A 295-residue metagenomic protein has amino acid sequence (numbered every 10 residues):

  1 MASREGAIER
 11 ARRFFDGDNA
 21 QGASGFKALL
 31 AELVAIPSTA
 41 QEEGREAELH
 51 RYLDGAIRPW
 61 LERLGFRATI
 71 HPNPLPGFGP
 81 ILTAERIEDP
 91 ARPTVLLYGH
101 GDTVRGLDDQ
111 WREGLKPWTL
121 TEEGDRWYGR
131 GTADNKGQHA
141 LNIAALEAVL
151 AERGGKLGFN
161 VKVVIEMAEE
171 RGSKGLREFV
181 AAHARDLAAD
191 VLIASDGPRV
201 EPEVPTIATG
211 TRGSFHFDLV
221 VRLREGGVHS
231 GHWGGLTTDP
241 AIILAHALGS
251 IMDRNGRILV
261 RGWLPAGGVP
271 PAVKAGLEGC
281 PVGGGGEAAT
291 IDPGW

Functional and structural regions predicted by a protein language model:
A2-T132, A151-F159: Acidic/His- and Gly-rich active-site-bordering loop/insert found across diverse amide/peptide-bond hydrolases
N19, L61, G65, L150 (+3 more regions): Structural signal for hydrophobic packing residues in well-ordered secondary-structure cores of soluble enzyme domains
A31, R58, A140-I143, E147 (+2 more regions): Predominant activation on well-ordered alpha-helical scaffold segments within soluble catalytic domains
R126, G131-G210, L277: Acidic/histidine-rich catalytic neighborhood of metal-dependent amide-processing enzymes
W127-G129, E225-G231: Short small-residue beta-strand/loop micro-motif enriched in glycine and branched aliphatics
V200, T209, S230-W295: Acidic-enriched catalytic cores of C-N bond-cleaving enzymes acting on peptides and small amides
A208-R222: Flexible glycine/proline-rich, aromatic-decorated loop/lid segments
